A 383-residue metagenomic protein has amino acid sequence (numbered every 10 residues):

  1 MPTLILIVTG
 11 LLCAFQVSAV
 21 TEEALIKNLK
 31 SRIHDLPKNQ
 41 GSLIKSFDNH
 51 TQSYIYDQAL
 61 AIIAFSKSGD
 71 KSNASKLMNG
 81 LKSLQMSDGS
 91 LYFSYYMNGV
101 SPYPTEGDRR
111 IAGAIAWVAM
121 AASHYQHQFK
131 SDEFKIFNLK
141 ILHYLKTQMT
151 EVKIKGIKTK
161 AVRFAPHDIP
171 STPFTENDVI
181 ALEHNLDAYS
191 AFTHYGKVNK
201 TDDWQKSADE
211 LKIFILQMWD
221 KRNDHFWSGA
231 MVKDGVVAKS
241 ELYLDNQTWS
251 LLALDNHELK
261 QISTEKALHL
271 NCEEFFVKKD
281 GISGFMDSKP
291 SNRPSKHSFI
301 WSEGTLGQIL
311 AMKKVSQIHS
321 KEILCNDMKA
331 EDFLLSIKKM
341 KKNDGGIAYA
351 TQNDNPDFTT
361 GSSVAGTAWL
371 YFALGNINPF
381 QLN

Functional and structural regions predicted by a protein language model:
M1-L4: Bacterial N-terminal signal peptides that target proteins for export
V20-Y56, S83-M86, S90-G113, S123 (+6 more regions): Extended ligand-binding clefts on enzyme/binding-domain cores
A59-A74, L81, N246-T248, L254 (+1 more regions): Alpha-helical support elements that line or immediately flank enzyme active sites and cofactor-binding pockets
G307-K313: Short N-proximal segments of mature Sec-exported proteins
N353-D354: C-terminal beta-sandwich/jelly-roll accessory domains of carbohydrate-active enzymes
